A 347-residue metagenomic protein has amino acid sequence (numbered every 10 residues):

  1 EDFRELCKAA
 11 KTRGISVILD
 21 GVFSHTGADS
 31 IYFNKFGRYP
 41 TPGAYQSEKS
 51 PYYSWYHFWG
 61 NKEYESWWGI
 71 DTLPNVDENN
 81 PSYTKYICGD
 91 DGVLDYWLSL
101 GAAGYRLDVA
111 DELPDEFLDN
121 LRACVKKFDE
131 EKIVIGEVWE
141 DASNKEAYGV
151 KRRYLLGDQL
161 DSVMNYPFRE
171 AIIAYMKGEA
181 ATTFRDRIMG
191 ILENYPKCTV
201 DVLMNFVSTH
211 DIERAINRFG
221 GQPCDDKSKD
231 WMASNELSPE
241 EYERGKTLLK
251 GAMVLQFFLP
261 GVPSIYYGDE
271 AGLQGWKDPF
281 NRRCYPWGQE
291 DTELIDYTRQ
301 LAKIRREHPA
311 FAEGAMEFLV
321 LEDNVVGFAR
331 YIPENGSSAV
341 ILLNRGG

Functional and structural regions predicted by a protein language model:
E1, G69-Y86, A102-E112, R169-A181 (+2 more regions): The substrate-binding groove and active-site-proximal loops of carbohydrate-active enzymes, especially glycoside
E1-L100, L121-K127: Substrate-binding/active-site clefts of carbohydrate-active enzymes
E5-V17, Y96-A103, I191-D201, L255-V262: A structural motif corresponding to the C-terminal end of an alpha-helix and its immediate exit/capping segment
A10, D20, W97, L107 (+7 more regions): Conserved, mostly hydrophobic/aromatic
H25, S30, N34-P40, V93 (+5 more regions): Active-site-proximal helices and loops of the catalytic beta/alpha 8
A44-F58, V150-K151, C224-P239: Charged, glycine/proline-rich intrinsically disordered loops and linkers
E179, R185-P309: Active-site-proximal substrate-binding groove within the catalytic cores of carbohydrate-active enzymes
L319-G347: Carbohydrate-binding surface patches
